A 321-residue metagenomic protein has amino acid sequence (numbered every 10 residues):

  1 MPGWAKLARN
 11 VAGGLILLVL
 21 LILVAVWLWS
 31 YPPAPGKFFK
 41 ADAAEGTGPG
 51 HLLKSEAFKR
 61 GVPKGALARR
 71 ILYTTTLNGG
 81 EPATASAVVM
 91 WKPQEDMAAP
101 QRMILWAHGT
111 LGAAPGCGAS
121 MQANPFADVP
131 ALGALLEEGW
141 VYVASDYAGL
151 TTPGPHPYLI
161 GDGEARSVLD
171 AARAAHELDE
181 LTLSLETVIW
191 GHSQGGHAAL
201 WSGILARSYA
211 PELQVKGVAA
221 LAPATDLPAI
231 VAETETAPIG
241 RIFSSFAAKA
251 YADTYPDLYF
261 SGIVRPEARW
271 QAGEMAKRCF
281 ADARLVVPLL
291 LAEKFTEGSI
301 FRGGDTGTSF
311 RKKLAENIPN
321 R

Functional and structural regions predicted by a protein language model:
K6-D96: Catalytic-loop region of hydrolases
L77-E137: Short, surface-exposed "cap/lid" segments of acyl-processing enzymes
P100-M103, E137-V143, S184-E186, L213-G217: Loop/turn elements at helix/coil->beta-strand transitions in domains of secreted/extracellular proteins
T110, V141, D146-L150: Short beta-to-alpha linker loops that shape the active-site pocket of alpha/beta-hydrolase fold enzymes
G149-L159: Glycine-rich "HGGG/HGxG" loop immediately N-terminal to the catalytic nucleophile of the alpha/beta-hydrolase
Y158-D179: Alpha/beta-hydrolase active-site loop
R173-F243: Primarily recognizes the serine-hydrolase "nucleophile elbow" in alpha/beta-hydrolase and SGNH/GDSL folds
L221-N320: Accessory cap/linker subdomain of secreted extracellular hydrolases
